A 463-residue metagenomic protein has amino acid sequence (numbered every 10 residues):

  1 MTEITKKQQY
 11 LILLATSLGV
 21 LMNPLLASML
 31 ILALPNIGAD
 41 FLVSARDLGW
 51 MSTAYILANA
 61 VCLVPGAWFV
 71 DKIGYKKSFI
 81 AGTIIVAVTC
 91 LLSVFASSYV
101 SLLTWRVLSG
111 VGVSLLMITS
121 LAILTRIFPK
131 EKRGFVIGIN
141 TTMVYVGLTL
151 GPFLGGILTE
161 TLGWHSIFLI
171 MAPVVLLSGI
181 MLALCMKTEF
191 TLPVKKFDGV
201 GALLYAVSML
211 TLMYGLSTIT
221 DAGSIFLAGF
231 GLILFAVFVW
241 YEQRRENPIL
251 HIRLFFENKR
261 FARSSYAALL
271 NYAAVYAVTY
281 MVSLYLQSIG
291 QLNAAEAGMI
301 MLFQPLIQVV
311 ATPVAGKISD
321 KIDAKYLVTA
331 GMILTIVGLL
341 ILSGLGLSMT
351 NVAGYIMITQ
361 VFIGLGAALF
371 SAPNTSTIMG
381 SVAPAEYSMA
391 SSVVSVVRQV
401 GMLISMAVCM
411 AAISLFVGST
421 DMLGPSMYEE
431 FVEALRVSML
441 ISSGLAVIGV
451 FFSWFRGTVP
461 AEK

Functional and structural regions predicted by a protein language model:
M1-K6: Short, Lys/Arg-rich, polar N-terminal cytosolic tail immediately upstream of the first transmembrane signal-anchor
Y10-M22, L30-L34, A45, M143 (+5 more regions): 12-transmembrane solute porter fold
P24, S28, V94, G110-I118 (+3 more regions): Small-residue-rich segments within alpha-helical transmembrane domains of MFS-like 12-TM solute carriers
A33-C62, Y99-S101, A295-M299: Extracellular/periplasmic helix-loop-helix junction of adjacent transmembrane segments in MFS-like secondary
T53-A67, M117-L121, L302-A315: Central cavity-lining transmembrane alpha-helices of secondary-active solute carriers, predominantly the Major
A60-V61, L91, Y145, T149 (+5 more regions): Hydrophobic/small/kink-forming positions within alpha-helical transmembrane segments of polytopic membrane proteins
L63-V200: Helix-loop-helix hairpins in multi-pass membrane proteins, especially solute transporters
E160-A267, I300: Hydrophobic transmembrane-helix bundles of small-molecule transporters
